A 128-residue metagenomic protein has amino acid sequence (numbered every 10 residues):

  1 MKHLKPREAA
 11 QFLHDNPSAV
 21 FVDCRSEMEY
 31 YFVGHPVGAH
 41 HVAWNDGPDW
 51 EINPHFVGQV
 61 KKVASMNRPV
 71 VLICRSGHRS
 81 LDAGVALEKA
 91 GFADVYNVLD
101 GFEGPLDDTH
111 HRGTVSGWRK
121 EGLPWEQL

Functional and structural regions predicted by a protein language model:
M1-A19, E27-P69, S80-L128: Rhodanese-like catalytic fold shared by cysteine-dependent sulfurtransferases and DSP/PTP-type phosphatases
D23, G77: Conserved G/P- and acidic residue-centered "switch" motifs that form tight phosphate/ATP-binding loops in soluble
L72-I73: Short, surface-exposed ligand- or partner-binding patches at beta-edge/loop junctions that are enriched in aromatics
